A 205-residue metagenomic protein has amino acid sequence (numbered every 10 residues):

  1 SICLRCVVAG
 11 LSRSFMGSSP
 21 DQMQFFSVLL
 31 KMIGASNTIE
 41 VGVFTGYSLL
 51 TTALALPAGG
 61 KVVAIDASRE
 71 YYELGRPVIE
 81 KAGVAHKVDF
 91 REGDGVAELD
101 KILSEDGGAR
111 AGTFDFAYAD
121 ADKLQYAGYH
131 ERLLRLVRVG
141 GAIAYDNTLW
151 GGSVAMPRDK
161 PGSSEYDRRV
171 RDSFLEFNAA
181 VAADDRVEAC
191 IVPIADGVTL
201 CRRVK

Functional and structural regions predicted by a protein language model:
S1-G17: Rossmann-like AdoMet
P20-K205: S-adenosylmethionine/decaboxylated-SAM
